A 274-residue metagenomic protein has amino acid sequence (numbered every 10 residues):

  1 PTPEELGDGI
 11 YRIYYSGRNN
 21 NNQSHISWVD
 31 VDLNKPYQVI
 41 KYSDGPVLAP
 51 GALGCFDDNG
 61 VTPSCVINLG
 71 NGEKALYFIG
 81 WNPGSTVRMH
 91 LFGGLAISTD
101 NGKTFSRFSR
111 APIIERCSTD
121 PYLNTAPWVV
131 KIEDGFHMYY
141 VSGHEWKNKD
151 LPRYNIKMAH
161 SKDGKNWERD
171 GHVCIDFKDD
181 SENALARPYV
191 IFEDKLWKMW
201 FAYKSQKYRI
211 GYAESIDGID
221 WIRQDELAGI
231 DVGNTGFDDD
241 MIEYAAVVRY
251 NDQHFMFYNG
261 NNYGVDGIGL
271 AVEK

Functional and structural regions predicted by a protein language model:
P1-N59, I67-Y122, V130-A186, I191-D240 (+1 more regions): Beta-rich carbohydrate-recognition and catalytic domains
